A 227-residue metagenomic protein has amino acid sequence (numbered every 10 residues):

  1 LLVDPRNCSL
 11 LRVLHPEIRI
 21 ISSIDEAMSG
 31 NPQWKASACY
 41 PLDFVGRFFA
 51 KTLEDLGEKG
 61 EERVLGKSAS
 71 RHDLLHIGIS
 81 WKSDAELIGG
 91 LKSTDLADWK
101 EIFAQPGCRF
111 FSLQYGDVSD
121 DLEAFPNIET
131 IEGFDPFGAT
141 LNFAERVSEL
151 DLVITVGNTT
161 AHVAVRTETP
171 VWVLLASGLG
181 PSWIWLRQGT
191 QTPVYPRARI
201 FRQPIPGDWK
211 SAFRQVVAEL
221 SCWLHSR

Functional and structural regions predicted by a protein language model:
L1-R227: Catalytic machinery of carbohydrate-active enzymes, primarily nucleotide-sugar-dependent glycosyltransferases
